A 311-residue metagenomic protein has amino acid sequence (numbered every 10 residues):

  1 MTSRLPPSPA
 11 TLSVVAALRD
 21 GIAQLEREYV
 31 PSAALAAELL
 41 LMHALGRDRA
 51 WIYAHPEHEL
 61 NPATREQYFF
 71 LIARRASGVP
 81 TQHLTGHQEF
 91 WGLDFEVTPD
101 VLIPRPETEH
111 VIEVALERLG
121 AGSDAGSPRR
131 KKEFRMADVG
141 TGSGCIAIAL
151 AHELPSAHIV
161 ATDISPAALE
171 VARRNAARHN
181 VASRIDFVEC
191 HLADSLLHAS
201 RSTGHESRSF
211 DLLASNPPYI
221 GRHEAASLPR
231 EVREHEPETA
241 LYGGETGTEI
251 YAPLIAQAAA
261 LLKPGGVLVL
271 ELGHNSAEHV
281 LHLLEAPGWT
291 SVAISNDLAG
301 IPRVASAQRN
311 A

Functional and structural regions predicted by a protein language model:
M1-A33: Non-catalytic nucleic-acid substrate-recognition regions in nucleic-acid-modifying enzymes
T2, A34-L35, L39-R118: Conserved AdoMet
L40, G78, T108, I146 (+5 more regions): Residue-level signal for inorganic ion chemistry
E109-S227: Conserved SAM/SAH cofactor-binding pocket of Class I
A115, L150, V232, L254-A258: Class I S-adenosylmethionine-dependent transferase superfamily signal
V181, E236, L262-P264: Helix-to-beta-strand junctions that scaffold the AdoMet/dcAdoMet cofactor pocket in Class I SAM-dependent enzymes
Y219-I250: Mobile active-site "lid"/loop adjacent to the S-adenosyl-L-methionine
E245-Q308: Conserved Class I SAM-dependent methyltransferase catalytic core
